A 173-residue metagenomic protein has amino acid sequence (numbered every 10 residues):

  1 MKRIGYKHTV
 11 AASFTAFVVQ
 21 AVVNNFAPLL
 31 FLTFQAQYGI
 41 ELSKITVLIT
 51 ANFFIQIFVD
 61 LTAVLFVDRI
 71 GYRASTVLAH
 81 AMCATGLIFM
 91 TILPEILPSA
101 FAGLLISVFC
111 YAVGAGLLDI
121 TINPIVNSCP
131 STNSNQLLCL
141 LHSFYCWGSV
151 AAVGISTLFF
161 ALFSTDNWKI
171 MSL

Functional and structural regions predicted by a protein language model:
H8-L42, D119, N123: Extracytoplasmic
V47-L65: Central cavity-lining transmembrane alpha-helices of secondary-active solute carriers, predominantly the Major
V59-A74, F160: Helix-to-loop junctions at the C-terminal end of transmembrane segments in multipass secondary transporters
R73-T76, L104: Primarily marks hydrophobic transmembrane alpha-helices of the MFS/SLC 12-helix fold
A81-P98: C-terminal ends and interior cores of transmembrane alpha-helices in multi-pass membrane transporters/permeases
A100-L117: Hydrophobic core of transmembrane alpha-helices in multi-pass small-molecule transporters, especially MFS/SLC-type
G116-S131: Intracellular juxtamembrane helix-capping segments at the cytosolic ends of symmetry-related transmembrane helices
L140-L173: Helix-loop-helix hairpin linking two adjacent transmembrane segments in secondary transporters
